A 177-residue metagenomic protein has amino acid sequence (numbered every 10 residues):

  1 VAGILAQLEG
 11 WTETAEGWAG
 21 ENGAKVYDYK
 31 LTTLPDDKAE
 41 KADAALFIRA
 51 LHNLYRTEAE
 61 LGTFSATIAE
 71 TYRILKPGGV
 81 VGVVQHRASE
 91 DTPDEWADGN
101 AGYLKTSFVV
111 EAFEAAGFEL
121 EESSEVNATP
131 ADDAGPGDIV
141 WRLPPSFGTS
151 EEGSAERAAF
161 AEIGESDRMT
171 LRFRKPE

Functional and structural regions predicted by a protein language model:
G3-D36: S-adenosyl-L-methionine
L34-L46: A short acidic, Gly/Pro-enriched loop at the edge of an enzyme's catalytic core that lines a small-molecule cofactor
I48-L51: Residues lining the SAM
R56, G79-L104: Conserved class I S-adenosyl-L-methionine
L61-P77: A short glycine-rich, Lys/Arg-flanked "PGG" loop and its adjoining helix->strand segment in the class I
G102-S123: Short alpha-helix
A116, G153-E177: C-terminal lobe and adjacent flexible extensions of AdoMet/dcAdoMet transferase-like proteins
S124-S146: Conserved catalytic loop of SAM-dependent methyltransferase domains
